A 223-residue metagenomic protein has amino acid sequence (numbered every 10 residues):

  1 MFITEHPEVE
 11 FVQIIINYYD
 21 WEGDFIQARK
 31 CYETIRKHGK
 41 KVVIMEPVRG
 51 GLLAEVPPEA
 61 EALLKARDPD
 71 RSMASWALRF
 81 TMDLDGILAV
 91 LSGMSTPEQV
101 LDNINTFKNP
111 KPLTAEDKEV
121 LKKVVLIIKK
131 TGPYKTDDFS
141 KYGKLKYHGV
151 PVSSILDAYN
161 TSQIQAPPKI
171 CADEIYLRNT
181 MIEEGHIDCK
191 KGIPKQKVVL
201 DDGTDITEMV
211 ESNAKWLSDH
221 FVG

Functional and structural regions predicted by a protein language model:
M1, D24, L101-I104: A short acidic (Asp/Glu
M1-E8: Distinct, well-ordered alpha-helical segments
E5, Y18, T106-P110: A short linear boundary/processing microfeature
E8-V12, L84-I87: Short, surface-exposed connector motifs at secondary-structure boundaries
V9-G23, D68-P69: Acidic, His- and aromatic-enriched active-site or binding-groove loops in soluble protein domains that engage sugars
G23-K30: Active-site-adjacent beta->alpha loops and helix N-cap segments on the catalytic face of soluble alpha/beta enzymes
K30-G223: Structured C-terminal cap/extension of enzyme domains
